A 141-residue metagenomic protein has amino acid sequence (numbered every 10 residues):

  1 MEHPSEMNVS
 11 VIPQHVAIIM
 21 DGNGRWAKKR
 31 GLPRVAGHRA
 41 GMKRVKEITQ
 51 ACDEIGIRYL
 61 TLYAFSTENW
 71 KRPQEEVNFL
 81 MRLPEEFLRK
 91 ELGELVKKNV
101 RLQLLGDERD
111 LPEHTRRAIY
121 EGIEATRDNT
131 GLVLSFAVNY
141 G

Functional and structural regions predicted by a protein language model:
M1-G141: Flexible, compositionally biased loop and terminal segments
